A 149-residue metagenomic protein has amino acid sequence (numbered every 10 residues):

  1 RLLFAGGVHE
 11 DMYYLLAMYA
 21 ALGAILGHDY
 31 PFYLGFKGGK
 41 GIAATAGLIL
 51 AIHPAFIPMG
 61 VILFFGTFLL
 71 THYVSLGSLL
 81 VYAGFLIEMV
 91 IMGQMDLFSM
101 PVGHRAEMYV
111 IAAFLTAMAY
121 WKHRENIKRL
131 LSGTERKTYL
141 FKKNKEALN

Functional and structural regions predicted by a protein language model:
R1-G7, Y19-G23, K37-G47: Short juxtamembrane and helix-loop transition motifs at transmembrane-helix boundaries in membrane proteins
R1-M18, L50-I57, I91-V110: Helix-coil boundary and interhelical linker segments in multi-pass alpha-helical membrane proteins
L2-L3, G41-T71, G84-G93: Interfacial segments of multi-pass membrane proteins
Y14-L22, A46, A55-I62, S75-L80 (+1 more regions): Hydrophobic alpha-helical transmembrane segments
L15-I25, D29-Y30, G35: Catalytic donor/gating beta->alpha subdomain of glycosyltransferases that bind UDP-sugars
G23-H28, F64-F68, F85, M89 (+1 more regions): Alpha-helical transmembrane segments of multi-pass membrane proteins
D29-A43, L70-V81, K122-N149: Interhelical loop and helix-boundary elements at the membrane-water interface of polytopic inner-membrane proteins
K37, V61-F65, L97-A106, K128-T134: A cytosolic-side transmembrane-helix exit/cap motif
